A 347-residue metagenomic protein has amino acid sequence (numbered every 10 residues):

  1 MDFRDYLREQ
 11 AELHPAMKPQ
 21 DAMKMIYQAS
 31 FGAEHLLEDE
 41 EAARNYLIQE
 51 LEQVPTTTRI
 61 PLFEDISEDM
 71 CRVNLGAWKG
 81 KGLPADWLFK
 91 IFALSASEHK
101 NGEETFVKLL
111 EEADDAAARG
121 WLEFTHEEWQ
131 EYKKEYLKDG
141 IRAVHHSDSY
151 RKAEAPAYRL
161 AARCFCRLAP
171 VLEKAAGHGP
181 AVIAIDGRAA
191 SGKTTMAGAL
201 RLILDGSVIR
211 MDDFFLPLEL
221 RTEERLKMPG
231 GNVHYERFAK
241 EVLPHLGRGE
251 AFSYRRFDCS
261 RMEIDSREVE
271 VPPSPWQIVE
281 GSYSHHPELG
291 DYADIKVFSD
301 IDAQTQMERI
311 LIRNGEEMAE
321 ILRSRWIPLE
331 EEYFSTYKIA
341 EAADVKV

Functional and structural regions predicted by a protein language model:
M1-S147: Long, basic/Gly/Ser/Thr-rich N-terminal segments that mediate initial subcellular attachment or targeting
Y150-A176: N-terminal pre-Walker A segment at the start of P-loop NTPase domains
H178-I183: Pre-Walker A (Motif I) flank of P-loop NTPase domains
R188: P-loop (Walker A) phosphate-binding loop of NTP-binding proteins
K193: Conserved lysine of the Walker
S207-R210, L216-E270, W276-Q277: Conserved nucleotide-sensing/catalytic segment adjacent to the nucleotide-binding pocket in NTP-handling enzymes
E263-R313: ATP-dependent NMP and nucleoside kinases share a basic, alpha-helical "lid"
